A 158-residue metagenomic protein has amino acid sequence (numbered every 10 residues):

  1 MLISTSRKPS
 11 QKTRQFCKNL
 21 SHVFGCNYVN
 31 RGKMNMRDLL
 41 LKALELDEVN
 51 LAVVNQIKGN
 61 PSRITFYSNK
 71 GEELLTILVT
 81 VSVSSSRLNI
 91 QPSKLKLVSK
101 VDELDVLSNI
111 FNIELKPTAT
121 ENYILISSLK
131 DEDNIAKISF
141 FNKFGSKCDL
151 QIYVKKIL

Functional and structural regions predicted by a protein language model:
M1-L158: Phospho-regulatory, Ser/Thr- and acidic-rich intrinsically disordered linkers and terminal tails that flank modular
